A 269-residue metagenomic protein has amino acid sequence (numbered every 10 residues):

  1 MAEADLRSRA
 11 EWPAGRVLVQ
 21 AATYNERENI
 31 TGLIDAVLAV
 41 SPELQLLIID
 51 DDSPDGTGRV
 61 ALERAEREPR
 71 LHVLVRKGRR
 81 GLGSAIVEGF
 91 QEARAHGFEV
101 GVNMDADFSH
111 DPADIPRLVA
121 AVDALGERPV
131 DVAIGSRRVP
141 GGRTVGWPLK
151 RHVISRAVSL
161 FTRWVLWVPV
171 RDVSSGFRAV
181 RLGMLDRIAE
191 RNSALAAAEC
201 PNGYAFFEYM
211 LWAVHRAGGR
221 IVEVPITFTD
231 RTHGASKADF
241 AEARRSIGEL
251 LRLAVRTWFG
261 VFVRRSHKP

Functional and structural regions predicted by a protein language model:
M1-A14, G32, A194-P269: Hydrophobic helical membrane-anchoring modules
A21-D35, D52: Active-site beta-to-alpha loop of glycosyltransferases that engages the nucleotide-sugar donor
E28-G32, D55-R64: Acidic helix N-cap motif at the loop->helix transition within catalytic regions of sugar-transfer enzymes
D35-L44: Short, acidic, metal-binding catalytic loop of nucleotide-sugar glycosyltransferases
E43-S53, L74-V75: Short beta-strand/loop segment that forms part of the nucleotide-sugar
D50-R59, F108: A conserved acidic beta->alpha catalytic loop
R70, R76-A95, V100, P112-A198 (+3 more regions): Acceptor/aglycone-binding surface of glycosyltransferases and processive sugar-polymer synthases
